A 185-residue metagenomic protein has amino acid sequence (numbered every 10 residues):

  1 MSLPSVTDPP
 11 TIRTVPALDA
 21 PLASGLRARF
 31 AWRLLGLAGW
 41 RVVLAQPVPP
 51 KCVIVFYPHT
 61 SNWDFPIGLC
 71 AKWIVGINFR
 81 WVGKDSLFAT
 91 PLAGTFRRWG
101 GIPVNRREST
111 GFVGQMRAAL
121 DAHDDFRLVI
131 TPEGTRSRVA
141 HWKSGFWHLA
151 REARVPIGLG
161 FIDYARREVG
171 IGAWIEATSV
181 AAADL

Functional and structural regions predicted by a protein language model:
S2-P10: Soluble, non-transmembrane catalytic domains of enzymes that act on hydrophobic metabolites at membranes
P9, L22-A23: Cytosolic-side membrane-entry/anchor segment at the start of a transmembrane helix
V15-A20, A28, G36-L185: Soluble catalytic domains of membrane acyltransferases
